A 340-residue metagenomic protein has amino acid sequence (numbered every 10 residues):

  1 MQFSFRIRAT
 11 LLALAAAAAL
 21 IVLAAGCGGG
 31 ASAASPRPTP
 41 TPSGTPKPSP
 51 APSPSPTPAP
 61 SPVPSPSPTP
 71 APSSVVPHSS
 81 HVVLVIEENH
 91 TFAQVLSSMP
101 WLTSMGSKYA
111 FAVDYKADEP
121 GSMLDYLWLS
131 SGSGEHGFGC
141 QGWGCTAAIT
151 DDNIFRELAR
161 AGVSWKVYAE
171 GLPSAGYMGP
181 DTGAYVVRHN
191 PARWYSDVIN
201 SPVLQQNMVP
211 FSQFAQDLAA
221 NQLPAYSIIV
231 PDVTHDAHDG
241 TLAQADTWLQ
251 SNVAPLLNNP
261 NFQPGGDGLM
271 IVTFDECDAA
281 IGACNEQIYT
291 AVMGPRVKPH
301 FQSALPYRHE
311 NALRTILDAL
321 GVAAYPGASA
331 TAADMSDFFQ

Functional and structural regions predicted by a protein language model:
Q2-A15: Bacterial N-terminal signal peptides that target proteins for export
A9-L11, P40, P50: Sequence-pattern detector for short linear motifs and compositional/periodic biases rather than a specific fold
L23-G26: C-terminal motif of bacterial Sec signal peptides marking the signal peptidase cleavage site
G28-A33, R37-P38, P56, P62-Q340: N-terminal pro-sequences and low-complexity stem/linker regions of secreted or lumenal proteins
K47-A51, V63: Intrinsically disordered, low-complexity tandem-repeat regions
